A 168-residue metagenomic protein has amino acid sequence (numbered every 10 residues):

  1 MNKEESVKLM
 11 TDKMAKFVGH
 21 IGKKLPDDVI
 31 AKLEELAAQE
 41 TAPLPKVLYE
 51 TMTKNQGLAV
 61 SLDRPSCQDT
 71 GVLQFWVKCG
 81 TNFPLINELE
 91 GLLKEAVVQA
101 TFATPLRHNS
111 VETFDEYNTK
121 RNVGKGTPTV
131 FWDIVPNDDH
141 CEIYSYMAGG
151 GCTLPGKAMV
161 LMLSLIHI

Functional and structural regions predicted by a protein language model:
M1-N2, K78-F83, G151: A generic structural motif
M1-Y49, A59, D63: Acidic/polar, glycine-rich intrinsically disordered N-terminal extensions of enzymes
T41, N55-V60, R64-Q68, N122-G124 (+1 more regions): Solvent-exposed alpha-helices and their adjacent loops that cap or buttress functional pockets in soluble metabolic
L48-N82: Amphipathic alpha-helical packing elements
C67-Q68, W76, D133, Y144-A148: Short beta-strand segments
G71-P136: A generic, well-ordered mixed alpha/beta core segment in the N-terminal half of proteins
Q74, L89, L93, V97 (+1 more regions): Glycine-rich, flexible beta-strand/loop modules in the N-terminal catalytic cores of phosphate-handling
I166-I168: Conserved small/polar residues in nucleotide/adenosyl-binding loops
